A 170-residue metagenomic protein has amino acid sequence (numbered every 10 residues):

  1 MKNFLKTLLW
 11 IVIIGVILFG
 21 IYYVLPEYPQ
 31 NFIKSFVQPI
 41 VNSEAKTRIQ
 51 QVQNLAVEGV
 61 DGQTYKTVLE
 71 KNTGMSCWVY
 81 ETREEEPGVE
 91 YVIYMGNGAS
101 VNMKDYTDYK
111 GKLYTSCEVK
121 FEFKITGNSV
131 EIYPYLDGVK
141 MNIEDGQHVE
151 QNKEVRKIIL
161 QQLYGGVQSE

Functional and structural regions predicted by a protein language model:
M1-I17: N-terminal Sec-pathway targeting helices
G20-E170: Cystatin/cathelin-like cysteine-protease inhibitor module
